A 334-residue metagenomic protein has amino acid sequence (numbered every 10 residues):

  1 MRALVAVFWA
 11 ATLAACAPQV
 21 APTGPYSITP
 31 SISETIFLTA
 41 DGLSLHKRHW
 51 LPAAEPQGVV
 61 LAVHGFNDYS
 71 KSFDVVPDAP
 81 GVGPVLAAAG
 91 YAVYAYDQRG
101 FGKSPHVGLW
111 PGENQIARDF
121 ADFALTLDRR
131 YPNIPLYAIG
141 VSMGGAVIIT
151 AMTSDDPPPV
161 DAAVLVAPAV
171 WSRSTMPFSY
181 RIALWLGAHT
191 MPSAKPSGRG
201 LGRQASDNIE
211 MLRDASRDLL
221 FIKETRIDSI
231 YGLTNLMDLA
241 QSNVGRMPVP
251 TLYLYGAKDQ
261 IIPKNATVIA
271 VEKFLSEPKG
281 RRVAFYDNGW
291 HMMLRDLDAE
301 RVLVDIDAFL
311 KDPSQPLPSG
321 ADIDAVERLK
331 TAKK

Functional and structural regions predicted by a protein language model:
Q19-E55: N-terminal cap/lid segment of alpha/beta-hydrolase-fold proteins
F66-V82, N265: The serine-hydrolase catalytic nucleophile loop
S72, D78, R99-P135: Catalytic nucleophile-loop/oxyanion-hole region of alpha/beta-hydrolase and closely related hydrolase-like folds
G81-P105: Conserved alpha/beta-hydrolase
V141-R226: Alpha/beta-hydrolase-fold enzymes
M247, Y253-Y255, D259: Short beta-strand/loop motif that positions the catalytic acidic residue of the alpha/beta-hydrolase fold
V249, P263-K273: Short alpha-helix in the alpha/beta-hydrolase fold that links the catalytic acid
G280, A284-K334: Catalytic active-site module of serine/aspartate enzymes centered on a nucleophile-bearing elbow/loop
